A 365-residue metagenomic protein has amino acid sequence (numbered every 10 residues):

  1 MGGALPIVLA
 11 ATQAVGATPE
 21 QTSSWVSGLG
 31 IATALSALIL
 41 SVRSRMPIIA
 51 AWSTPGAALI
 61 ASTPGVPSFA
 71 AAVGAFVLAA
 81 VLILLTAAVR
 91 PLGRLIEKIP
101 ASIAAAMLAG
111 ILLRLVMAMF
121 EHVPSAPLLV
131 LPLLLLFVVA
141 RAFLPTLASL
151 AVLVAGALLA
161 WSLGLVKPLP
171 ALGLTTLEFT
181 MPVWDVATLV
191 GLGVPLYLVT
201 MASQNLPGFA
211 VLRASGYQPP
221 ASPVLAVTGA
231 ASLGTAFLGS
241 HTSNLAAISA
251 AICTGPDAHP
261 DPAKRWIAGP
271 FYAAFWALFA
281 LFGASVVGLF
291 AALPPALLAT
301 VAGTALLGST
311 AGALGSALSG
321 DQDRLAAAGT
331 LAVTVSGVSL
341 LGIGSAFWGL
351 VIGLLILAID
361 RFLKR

Functional and structural regions predicted by a protein language model:
M1-L9, S27-L108, P219-L307: Helix-loop-helix junctions within the multi-pass membrane cores of secondary transporters/permeases
M1-S24, L150-A221: Helix-loop-helix hairpins and the membrane-proximal interhelical loops of multi-pass alpha-helical transport proteins
A11, L59-I60, V211, C253 (+1 more regions): Buried hydrophobic packing segments
S53, G173, E178-V183, H241-T242 (+3 more regions): Solvent-exposed, flexible loop/coil residues
G65-P170, F271-R365: Membrane-embedded alpha-helical modules
P132, G191, A226-A230, G329: Alpha-helical membrane-protein architecture signal
